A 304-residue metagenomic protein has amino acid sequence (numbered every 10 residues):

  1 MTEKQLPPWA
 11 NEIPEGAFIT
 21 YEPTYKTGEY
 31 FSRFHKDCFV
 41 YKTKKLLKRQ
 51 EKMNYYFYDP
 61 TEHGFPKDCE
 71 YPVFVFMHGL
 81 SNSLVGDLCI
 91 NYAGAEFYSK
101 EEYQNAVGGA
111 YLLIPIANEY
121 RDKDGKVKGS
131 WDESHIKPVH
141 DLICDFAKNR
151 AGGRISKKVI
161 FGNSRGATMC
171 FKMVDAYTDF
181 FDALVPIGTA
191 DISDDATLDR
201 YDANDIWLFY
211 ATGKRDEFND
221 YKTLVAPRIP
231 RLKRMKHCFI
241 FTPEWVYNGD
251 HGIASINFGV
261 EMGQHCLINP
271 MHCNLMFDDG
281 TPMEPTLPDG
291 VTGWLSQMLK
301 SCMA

Functional and structural regions predicted by a protein language model:
M1-P72, N163, T168, P227-R228 (+1 more regions): A domain-start/cap signature at the N-terminus of enzymes
G64-F65, C69, D124-S164: Gly/Ser-rich "nucleophile elbow"/oxyanion-hole loop immediately N-terminal to the catalytic nucleophile in hydrolases
K67-C69, L84-I90, D124-K128, K172-M173 (+2 more regions): Short, solvent-exposed loop/turn and secondary-structure capping segments
P72, A110, K157, W207: Alpha/beta-hydrolase fold active-site loops
V73, M77-K137: Active-site machinery of serine-nucleophile hydrolases
G108, Y201-L208: Short, proline-enriched alpha-helix->beta-strand connector loops that line the catalytic pocket of alpha/beta-hydrolase
I155-D202: Primarily recognizes the serine-hydrolase "nucleophile elbow" in alpha/beta-hydrolase and SGNH/GDSL folds
F209-F218, T223, K233-A304: C-terminal catalytic histidine-bearing segment of alpha/beta-hydrolase fold enzymes
